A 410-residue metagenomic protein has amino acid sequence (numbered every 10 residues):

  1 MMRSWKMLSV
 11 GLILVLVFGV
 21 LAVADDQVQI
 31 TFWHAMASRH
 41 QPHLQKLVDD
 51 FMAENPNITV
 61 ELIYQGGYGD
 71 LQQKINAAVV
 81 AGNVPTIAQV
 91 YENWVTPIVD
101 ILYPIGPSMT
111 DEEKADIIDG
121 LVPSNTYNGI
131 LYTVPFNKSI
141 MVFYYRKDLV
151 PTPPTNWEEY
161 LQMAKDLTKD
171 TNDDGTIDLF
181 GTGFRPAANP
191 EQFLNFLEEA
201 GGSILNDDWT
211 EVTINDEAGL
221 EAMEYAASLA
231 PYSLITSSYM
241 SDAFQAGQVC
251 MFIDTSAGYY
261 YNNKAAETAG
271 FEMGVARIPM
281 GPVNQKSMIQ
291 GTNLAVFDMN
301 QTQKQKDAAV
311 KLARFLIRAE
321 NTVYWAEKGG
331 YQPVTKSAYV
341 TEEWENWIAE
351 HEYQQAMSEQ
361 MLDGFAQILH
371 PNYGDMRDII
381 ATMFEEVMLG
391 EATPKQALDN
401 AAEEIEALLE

Functional and structural regions predicted by a protein language model:
D26-A37, I58-I63, T86-I87, L312: Short, well-ordered beta-strand elements
H43, A313-K336: Periplasmic-binding protein-like
K46, D50-I117, T126, D148-T155 (+3 more regions): Extracytoplasmic "Venus flytrap"/periplasmic binding protein-like
V90-V142, T152, E158-M163, D178 (+2 more regions): Hinge/lid segment of periplasmic solute-binding proteins
S124-N125, A276, E327-T382, E386: Long, aromatic- and glycine/proline-rich binding clefts that accommodate carbohydrate-like moieties
Y132-F136, M141, L161-E211, V249: Extracytoplasmic/periplasmic solute-binding protein
F143-D148, I289-K304: A bilobed periplasmic-binding-protein/Venus flytrap-type ligand-binding module shared by bacterial periplasmic
M163-A164, D208-S237: Glycine-centered hinge/linker elements that transmit conformational signals in sensory and ligand-binding systems
